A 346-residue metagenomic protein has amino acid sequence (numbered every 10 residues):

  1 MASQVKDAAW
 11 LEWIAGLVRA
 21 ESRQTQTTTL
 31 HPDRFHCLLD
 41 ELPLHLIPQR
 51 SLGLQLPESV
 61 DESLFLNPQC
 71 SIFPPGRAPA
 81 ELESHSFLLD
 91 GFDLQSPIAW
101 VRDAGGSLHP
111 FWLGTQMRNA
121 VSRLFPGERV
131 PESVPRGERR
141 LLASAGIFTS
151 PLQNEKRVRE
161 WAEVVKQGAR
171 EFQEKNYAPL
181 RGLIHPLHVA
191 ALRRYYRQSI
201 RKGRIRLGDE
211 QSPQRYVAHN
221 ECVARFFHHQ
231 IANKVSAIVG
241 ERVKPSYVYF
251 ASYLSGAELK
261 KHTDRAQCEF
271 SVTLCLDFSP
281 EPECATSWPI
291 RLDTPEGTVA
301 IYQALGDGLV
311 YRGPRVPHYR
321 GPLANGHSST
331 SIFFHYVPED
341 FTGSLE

Functional and structural regions predicted by a protein language model:
M1-R170: Fe(II)/2-oxoglutarate
T27-H31, F35, G53, P131-V239: Non-heme Fe(II)/2-oxoglutarate
P179-L180, K244-P245, V310-Y311, F333: A structural signal for short, well-ordered beta-strand segments and their strand-loop junctions that often border
Q211-N220, F226-T286: Conserved double-stranded beta-helix
S255-R315, S328-T330, E339-E346: Catalytic core of non-heme Fe(II) oxygenases with the double-stranded beta-helix
H318: Short glycine-rich, flexible loops that bind phosphorylated cofactors or substrates
G321-F333: Short, compositionally biased
H335-V337: An acidic, glycine-/histidine-flanked metal-binding catalytic module
